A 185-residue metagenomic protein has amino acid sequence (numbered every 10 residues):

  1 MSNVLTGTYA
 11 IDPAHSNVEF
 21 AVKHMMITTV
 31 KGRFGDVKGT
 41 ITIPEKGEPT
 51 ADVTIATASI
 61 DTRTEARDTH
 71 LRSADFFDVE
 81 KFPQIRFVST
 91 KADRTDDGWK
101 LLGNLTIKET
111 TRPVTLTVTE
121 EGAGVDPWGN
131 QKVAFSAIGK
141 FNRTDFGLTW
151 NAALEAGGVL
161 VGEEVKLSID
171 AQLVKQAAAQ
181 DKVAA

Functional and structural regions predicted by a protein language model:
M1-A185: Low-complexity, acidic/polar, glycine-enriched regions of mature
